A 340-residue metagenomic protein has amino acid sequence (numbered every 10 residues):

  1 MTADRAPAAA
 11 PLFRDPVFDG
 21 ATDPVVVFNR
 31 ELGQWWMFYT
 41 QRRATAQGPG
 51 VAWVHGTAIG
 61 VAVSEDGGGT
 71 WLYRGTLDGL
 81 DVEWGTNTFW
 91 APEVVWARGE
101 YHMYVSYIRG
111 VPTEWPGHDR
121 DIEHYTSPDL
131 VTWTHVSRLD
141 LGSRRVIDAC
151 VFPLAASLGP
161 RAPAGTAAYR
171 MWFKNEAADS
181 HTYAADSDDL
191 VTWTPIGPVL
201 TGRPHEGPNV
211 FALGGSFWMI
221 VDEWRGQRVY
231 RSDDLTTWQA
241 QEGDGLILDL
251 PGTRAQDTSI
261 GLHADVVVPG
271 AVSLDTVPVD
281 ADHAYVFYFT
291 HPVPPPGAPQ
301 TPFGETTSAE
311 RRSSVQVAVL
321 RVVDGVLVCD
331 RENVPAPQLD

Functional and structural regions predicted by a protein language model:
M1-D340: Carbohydrate-active catalytic/glycan-binding domains of CAZyme proteins, especially the secreted or lumenal ectodomains
